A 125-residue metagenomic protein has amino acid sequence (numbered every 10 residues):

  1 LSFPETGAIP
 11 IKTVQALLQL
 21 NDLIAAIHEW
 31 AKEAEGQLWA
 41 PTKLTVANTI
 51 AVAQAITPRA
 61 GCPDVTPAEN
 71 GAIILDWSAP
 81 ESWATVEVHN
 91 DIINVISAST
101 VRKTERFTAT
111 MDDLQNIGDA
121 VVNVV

Functional and structural regions predicted by a protein language model:
L1-D64, N94-V125: Eukaryotic low-complexity, non-globular regulatory regions
A47-N90: Amphipathic, interaction-prone secondary-structure segments
